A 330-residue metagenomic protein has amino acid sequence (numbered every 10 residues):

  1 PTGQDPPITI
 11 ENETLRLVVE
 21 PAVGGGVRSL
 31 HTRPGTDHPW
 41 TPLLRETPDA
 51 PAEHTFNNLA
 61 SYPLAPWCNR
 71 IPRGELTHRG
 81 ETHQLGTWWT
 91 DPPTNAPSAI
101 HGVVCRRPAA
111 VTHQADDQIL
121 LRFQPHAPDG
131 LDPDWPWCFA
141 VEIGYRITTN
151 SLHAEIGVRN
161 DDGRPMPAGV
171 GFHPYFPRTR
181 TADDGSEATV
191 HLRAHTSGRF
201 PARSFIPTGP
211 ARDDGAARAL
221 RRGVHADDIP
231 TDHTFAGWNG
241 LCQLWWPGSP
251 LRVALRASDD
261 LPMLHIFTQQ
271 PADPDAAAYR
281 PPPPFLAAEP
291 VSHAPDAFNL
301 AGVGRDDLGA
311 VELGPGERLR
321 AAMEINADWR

Functional and structural regions predicted by a protein language model:
P1-T2, T9-E11, T77-T82, G86-T149: Extended, loop-rich substrate-binding clefts of extracytoplasmic carbohydrate-active enzymes
P1-T90, G240-M263, E317-D328: Beta-strand-rich N-terminal accessory domains
L17, P21, P125-T179: Acidic, contiguous internal or C-terminal segments within carbohydrate-active enzymes that form a structured patch used
R33, D37, T77-T82, T112-I119 (+4 more regions): A short, structured loop/turn motif at beta-sheet edges
N95-T112, A226-L308: Acidic/His-leaning functional-site neighborhoods
D132, E142-G144, A276, L308-L313: Beta-strand-rich interaction surfaces with strong enrichment in secreted/lumenal proteins
I143, S151, D162, E317-R330: C-terminal or internal capping secondary-structure element at the end of a domain, subdomain, or sheet
P165, Y175-L261: Active-site/ligand-binding surface loops and adjacent short beta/alpha elements that line catalytic pockets across
